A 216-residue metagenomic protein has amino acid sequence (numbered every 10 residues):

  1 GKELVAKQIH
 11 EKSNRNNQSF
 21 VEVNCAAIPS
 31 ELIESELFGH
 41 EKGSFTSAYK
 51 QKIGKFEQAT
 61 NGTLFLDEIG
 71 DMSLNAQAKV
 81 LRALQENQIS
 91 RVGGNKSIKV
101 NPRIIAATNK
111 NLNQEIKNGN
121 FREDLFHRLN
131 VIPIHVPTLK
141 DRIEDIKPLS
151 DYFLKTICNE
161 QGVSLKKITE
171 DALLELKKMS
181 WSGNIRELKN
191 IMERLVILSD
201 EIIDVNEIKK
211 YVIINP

Functional and structural regions predicted by a protein language model:
G1-S47, E57-S73, T138-I143, I191: Conserved post-Walker A coupling segment in P-loop NTPases
S13-Q18, G93-R103, N111-N215: Nucleotide-binding/hydrolysis machinery
V21, Q51-N61, F65, S73-K79 (+2 more regions): AAA+/SF3 P-loop NTPase mechanochemical coupling elements
A26, G43-K50, E86-R91, Q114-E115: Short gly/ser/thr-rich secondary-structure transition/capping motifs
G70, Q85, N130: Short acidic-aromatic loop segments in the C-terminal HATPase_c
G70-S73, L81, K209: Catalytic acidic motif of RecA-like/P-loop NTPases
S73, L84-Q85, V196: Protein kinase-like catalytic domain
